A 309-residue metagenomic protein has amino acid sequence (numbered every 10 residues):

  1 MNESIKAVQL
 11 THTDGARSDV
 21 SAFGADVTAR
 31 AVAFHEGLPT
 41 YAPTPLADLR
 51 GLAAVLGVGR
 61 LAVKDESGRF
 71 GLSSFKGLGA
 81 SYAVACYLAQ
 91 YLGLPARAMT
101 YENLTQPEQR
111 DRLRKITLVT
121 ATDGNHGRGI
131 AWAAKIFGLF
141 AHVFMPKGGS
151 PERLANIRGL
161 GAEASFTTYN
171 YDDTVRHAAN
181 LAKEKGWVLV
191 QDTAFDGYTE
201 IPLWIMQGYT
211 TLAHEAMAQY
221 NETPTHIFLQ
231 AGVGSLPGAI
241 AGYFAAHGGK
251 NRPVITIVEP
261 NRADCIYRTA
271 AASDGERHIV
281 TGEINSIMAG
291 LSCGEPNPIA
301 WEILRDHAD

Functional and structural regions predicted by a protein language model:
M1-D309: PLP-dependent amino-acid enzyme catalytic core
